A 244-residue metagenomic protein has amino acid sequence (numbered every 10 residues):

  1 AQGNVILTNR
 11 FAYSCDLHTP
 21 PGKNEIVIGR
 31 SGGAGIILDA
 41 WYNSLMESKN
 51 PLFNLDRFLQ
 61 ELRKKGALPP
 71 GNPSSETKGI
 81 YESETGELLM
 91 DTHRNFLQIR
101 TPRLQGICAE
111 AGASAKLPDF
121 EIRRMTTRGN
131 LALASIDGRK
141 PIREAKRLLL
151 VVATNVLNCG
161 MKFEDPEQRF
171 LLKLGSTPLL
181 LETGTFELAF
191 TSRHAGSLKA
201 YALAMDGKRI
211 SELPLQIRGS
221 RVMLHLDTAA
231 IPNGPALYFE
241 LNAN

Functional and structural regions predicted by a protein language model:
A1-S197: Aromatic- and carboxylate-lined catalytic core of secreted/periplasmic carbohydrate-active enzymes
V152-N155, L203, L226-I231: Secondary-structure transition/turn motif
G160, I210, G234: Short acidic, gly/pro-rich beta-turn/loop elements at beta-sheet edges and active-site/ligand-binding grooves
F186-L226: Proteolytic-maturation and junctional protease-sensitive modules
S220-N244: C-terminal beta-strand-rich structural cap/linker in extracellular carbohydrate-active enzymes
